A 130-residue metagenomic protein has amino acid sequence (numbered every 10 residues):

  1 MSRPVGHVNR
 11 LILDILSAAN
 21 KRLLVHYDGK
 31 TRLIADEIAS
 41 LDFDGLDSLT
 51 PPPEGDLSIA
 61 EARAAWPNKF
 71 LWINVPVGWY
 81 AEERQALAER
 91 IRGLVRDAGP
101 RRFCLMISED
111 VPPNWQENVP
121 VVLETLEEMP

Functional and structural regions predicted by a protein language model:
M1-P130: Active-site loop segments of alpha/beta catalytic cores
